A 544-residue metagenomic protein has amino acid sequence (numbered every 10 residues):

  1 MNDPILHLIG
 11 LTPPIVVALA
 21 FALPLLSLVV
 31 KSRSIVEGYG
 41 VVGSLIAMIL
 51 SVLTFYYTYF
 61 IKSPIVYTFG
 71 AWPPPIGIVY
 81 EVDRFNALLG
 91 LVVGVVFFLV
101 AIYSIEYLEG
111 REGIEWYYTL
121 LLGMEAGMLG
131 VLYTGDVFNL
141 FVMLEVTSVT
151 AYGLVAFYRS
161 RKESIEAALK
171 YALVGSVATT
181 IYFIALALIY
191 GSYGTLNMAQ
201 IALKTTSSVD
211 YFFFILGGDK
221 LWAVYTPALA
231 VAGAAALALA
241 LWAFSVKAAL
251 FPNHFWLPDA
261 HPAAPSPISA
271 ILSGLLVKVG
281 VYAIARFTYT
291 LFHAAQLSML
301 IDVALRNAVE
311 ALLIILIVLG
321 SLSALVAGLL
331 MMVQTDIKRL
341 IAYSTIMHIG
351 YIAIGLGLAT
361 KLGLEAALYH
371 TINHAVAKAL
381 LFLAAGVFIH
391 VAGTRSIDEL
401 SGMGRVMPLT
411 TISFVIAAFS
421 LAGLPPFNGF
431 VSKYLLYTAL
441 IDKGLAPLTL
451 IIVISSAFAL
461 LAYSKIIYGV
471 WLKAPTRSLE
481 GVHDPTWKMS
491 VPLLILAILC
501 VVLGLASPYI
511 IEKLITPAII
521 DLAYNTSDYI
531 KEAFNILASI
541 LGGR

Functional and structural regions predicted by a protein language model:
M1-I15, A22-T119, Q200, I515-N525 (+1 more regions): Transmembrane helix-loop-helix hairpins at membrane boundaries of multipass inner-membrane proteins
T12-L19, V36-L50, N86-V93, Y117-M124 (+6 more regions): Hydrophobic alpha-helical transmembrane segments of polytopic
V42-F55, G175-L188, S269, S273-K278 (+2 more regions): Hydrophobic alpha-helical membrane-insertion segments
T54-P64, Y190-T195, S507-E512: Helix-to-loop transition at the C-terminal end of transmembrane segments
I65-P74, N197-V224, Q296-L305, K513-R544: Membrane-interfacial helical/loop segments at transmembrane boundaries in membrane proteins
L99-L108, E125-F138, Y152-Y468: Hydrophobic transmembrane alpha-helices and their helix-loop junctions in integral membrane proteins
E145: Short phosphate-coordinating micro-motif centered on Lys-Gly-acidic
A264-S266, M407-P408, S456, L460 (+1 more regions): Cytoplasmic/organellar membrane-interface segments at the starts of transmembrane helices in multi-pass inner-membrane
